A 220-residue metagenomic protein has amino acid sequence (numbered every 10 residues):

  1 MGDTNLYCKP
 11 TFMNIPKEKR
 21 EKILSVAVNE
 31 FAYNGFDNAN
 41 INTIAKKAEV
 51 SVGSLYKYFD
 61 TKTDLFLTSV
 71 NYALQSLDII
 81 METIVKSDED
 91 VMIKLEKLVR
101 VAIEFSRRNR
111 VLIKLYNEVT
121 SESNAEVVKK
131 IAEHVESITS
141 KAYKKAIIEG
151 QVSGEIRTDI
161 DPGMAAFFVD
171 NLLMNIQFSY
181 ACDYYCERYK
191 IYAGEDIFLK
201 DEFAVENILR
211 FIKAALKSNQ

Functional and structural regions predicted by a protein language model:
M1-Y7, K141, K145-S153, N171 (+1 more regions): C-terminal peripheral helix-coil segments that are non-catalytic and often amphipathic
K19-A27, I44, S69-L77, Y143: Generic hydrophobic, amphipathic alpha-helix propensity
K22, E30-D64, T68: Helix-turn-helix
V26-E30, F105: Short amphipathic alpha-helical elements of helix-turn-helix/winged-helix folds
D37-N38, I156, I160: Short, charged helix-capping/linker segments at alpha-helix termini
T68, E82-V111, P162-V169, E202: Hydrophobic alpha-helical connector segments
Q75-D78, E82, E126-E155, G163-F167 (+1 more regions): Amphipathic alpha-helical packing segments from all-alpha helical-bundle domains
I103, R107-A142, M164-A166, G194-F198: Short secondary-structure transition hinges
